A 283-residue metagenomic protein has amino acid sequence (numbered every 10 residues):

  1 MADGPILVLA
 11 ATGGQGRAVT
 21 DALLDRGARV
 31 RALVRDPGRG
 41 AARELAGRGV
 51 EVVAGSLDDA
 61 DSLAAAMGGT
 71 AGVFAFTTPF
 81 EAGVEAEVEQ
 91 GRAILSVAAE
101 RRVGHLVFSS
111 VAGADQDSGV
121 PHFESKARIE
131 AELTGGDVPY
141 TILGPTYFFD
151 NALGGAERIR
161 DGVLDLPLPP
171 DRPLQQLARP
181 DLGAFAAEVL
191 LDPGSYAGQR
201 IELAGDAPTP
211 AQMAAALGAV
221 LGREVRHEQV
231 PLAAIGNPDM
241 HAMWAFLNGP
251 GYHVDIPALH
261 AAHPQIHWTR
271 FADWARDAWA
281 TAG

Functional and structural regions predicted by a protein language model:
A2-E44, D58-D61, A65-G68, T78-E89 (+5 more regions): Oxidoreductase cofactor-interface core, primarily capturing Rossmann-like NAD(P)-dependent enzymes
G49, R158, Y252-V254: Polar low-complexity intrinsically disordered regions enriched in Ser/Thr and small residues
G49-V50, Y140: Short, conserved active-site loop motifs that form the nucleotide-linked donor/cofactor pocket
G55: Cofactor-binding loops of NAD(P)H-dependent oxidoreductases, dominated by short-chain dehydrogenase/reductases
V220-L221, L232-G283: A hydrophobic C-terminal alpha-helical subdomain
Q229: Contiguous mixed-secondary-structure segments that line small-molecule binding/active-site clefts of soluble domains
